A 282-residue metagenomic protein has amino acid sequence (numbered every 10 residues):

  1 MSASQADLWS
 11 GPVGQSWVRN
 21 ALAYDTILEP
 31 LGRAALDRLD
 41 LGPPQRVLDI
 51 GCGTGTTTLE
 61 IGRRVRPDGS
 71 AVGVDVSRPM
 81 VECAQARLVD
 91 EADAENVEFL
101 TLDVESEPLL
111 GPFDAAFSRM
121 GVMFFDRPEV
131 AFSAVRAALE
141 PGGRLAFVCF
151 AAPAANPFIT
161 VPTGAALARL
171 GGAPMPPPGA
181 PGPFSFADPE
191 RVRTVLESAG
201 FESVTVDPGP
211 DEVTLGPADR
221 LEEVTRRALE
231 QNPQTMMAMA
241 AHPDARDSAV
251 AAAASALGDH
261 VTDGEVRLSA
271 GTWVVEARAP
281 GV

Functional and structural regions predicted by a protein language model:
A3-W9, V13-N20, L28, T205-D263: C-terminal helical/coil "lid" or tail adjacent to the Rossmann-like core of SAM-dependent
T26-Q45, E60: Conserved alpha-helix/loop element of class I SAM-dependent methyltransferases that forms part of the SAM/SAH-binding
R46-E107: Class I SAM-dependent methyltransferase SAM/SAH-binding core
R66, F125-D126, L139-P141: Helix-to-beta-strand junctions that scaffold the AdoMet/dcAdoMet cofactor pocket in Class I SAM-dependent enzymes
E105-A116: A short acidic, Gly/Pro-enriched loop at the edge of an enzyme's catalytic core that lines a small-molecule cofactor
D114-E129, A151: A short SAM/SAH-binding and catalytic strip from SAM-dependent methyltransferases
E129, R144-P217: Conserved catalytic/acceptor-binding region of the Class I
E202, T272-V282: Core SAM-dependent methyltransferase catalytic element
